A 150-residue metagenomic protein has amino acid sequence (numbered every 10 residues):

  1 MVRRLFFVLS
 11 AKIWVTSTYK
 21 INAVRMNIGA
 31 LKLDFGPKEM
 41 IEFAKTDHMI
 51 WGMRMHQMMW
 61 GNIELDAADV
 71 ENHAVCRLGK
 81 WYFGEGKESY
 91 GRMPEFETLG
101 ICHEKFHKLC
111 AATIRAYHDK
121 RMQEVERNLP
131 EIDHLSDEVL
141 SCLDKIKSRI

Functional and structural regions predicted by a protein language model:
M1-I150: N-terminal membrane-sensor/transducer module of prokaryotic signaling receptors
